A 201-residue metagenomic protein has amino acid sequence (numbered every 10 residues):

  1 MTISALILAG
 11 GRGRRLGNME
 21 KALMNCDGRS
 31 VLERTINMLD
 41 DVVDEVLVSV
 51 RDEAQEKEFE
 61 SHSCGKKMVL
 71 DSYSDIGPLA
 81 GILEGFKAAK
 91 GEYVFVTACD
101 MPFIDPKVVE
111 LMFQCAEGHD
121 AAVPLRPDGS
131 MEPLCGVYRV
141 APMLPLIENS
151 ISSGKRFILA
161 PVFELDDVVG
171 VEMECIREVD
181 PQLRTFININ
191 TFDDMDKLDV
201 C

Functional and structural regions predicted by a protein language model:
T2-L134, V140-K155, E164-T185, D196-V200: Nucleotide and nucleotide-moiety/phosphate-recognizing core
R139, T191: Short, conserved phosphate/pyrophosphate- and ester-handling motifs at nucleotide-, phospho-/glycolipid
I187-I189: Short amphipathic N-terminal alpha-helix
